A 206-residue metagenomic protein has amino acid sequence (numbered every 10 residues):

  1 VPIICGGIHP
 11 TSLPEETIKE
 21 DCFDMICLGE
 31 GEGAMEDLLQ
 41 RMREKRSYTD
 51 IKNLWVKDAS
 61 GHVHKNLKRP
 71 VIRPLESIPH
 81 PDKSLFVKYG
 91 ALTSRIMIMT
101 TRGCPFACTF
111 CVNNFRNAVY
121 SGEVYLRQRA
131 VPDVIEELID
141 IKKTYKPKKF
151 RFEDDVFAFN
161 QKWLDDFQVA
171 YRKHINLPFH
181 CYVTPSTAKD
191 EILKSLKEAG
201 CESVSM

Functional and structural regions predicted by a protein language model:
V1-V71: Glycine-rich beta-alpha loop elements in corrinoid/cobalamin-binding modules across cobalamin-dependent enzymes
E76-M206: Radical SAM [4Fe-4S] cluster-binding motif and immediate context
